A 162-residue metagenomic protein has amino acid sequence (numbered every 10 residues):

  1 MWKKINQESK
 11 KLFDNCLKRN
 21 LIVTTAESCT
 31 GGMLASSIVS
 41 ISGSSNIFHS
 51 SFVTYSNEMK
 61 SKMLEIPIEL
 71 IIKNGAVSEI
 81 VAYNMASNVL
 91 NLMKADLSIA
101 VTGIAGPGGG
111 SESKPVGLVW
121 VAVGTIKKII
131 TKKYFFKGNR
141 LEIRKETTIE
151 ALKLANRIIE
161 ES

Functional and structural regions predicted by a protein language model:
M1-S162: Short alpha-helical segments enriched in small residues
